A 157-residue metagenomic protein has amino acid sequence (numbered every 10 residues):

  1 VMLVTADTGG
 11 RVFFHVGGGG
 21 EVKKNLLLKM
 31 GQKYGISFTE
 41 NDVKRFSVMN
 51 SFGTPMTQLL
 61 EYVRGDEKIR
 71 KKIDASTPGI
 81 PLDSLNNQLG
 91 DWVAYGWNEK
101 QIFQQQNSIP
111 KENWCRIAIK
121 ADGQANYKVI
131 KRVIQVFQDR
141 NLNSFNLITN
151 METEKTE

Functional and structural regions predicted by a protein language model:
V1-E157: Long, low-hydrophobicity, acidic/polar, solvent-exposed interaction domains
